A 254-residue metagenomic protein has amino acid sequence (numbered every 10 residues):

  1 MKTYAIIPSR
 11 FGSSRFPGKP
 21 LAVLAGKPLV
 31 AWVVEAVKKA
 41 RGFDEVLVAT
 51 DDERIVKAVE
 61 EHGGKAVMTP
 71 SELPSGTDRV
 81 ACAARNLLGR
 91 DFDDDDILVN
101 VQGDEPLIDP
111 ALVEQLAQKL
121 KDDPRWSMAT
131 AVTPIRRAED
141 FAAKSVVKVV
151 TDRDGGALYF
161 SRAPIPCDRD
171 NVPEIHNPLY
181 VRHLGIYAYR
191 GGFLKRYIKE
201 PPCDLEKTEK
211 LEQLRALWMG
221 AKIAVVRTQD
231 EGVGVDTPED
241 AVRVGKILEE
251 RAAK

Functional and structural regions predicted by a protein language model:
K2-A49: N-terminal glycine-rich phosphate-binding loop and ensuing alpha1 helix
A5, V46-V48, L98, M128-A129 (+2 more regions): Hydrophobic/aromatic residues located in beta-strands of well-ordered beta-sheets within soluble catalytic
F43, F92-D95, D123-W126, A221: Short, high-confidence coil segments that cap the C-terminus of an alpha-helix and link into the following beta-strand
L47, E53-V101, E105-Q118: Short phosphate-binding loop-to-helix
T50-D51, I108, Y189, D236: A conserved hydrophobic position in a structured secondary element of the catalytic/binding core that shapes
I108-P201: Conserved core of the sugar-phosphate nucleotidyltransferase
I175-K254: Conserved alpha/beta core of the MobA/IspD/sugar-nucleotide pyrophosphorylase nucleotidyltransferase superfamily
